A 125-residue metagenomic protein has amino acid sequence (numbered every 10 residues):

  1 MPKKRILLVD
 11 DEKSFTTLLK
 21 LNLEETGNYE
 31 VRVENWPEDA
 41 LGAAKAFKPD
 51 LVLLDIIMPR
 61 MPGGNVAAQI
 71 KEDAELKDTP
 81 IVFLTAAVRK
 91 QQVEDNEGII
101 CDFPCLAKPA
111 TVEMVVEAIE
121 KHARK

Functional and structural regions predicted by a protein language model:
V9-D10, E34, V52: Conserved sequence signature across two-component system core domains
K13-R32: Two-component/phosphorelay signaling modules centered on CheY-like receiver
E34-E38, V112: Conserved Asp/Asn-Gly motif in the active-site loop of CheY-like receiver
F47-L53: Active-site beta3 strand of CheY-like receiver
D55, T85: Active-site residues of response regulator receiver
M58: Receiver (REC) domain active-site loop signature in two-component systems and cognate sites in sensor histidine kinases
P109-I119: C-terminal output helix
